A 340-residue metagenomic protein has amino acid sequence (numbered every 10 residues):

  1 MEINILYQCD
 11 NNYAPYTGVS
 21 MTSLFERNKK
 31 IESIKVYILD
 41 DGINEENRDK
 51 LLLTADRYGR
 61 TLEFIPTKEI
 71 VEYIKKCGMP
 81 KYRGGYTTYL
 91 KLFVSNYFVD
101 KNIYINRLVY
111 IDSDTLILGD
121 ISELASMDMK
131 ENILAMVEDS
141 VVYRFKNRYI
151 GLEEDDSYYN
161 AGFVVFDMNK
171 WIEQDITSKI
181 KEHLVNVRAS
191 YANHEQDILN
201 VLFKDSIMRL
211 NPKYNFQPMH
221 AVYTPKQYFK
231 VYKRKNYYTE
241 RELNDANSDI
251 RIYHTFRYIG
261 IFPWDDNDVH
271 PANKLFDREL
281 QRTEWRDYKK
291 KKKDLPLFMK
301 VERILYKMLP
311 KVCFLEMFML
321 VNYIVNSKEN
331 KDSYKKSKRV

Functional and structural regions predicted by a protein language model:
I3, C9, E173-V340: A glycosyltransferase accessory/donor-loop signature
A14-K29: Histidine-anchored nucleotide/phosphate-binding helix
K35-G42, M136: Short internal beta-strands
L52-Y97: Active-site-proximal specificity loops/subdomain of glycosyltransferases
L108: Short aromatic/hydrophobic "clamp" motif used to bind/position activated sugar donors
I111: Catalytic metal- and UDP-sugar-binding loop of GT-A-like glycosyltransferases, i.e., residues flanking the conserved
T115-Y149: Conserved donor-nucleotide/metal-binding helix-loop-beta segment in metal-dependent transferases, i.e., the alpha-helix
G162-K170: Short glycine- and hydrophobic/aromatic-rich loop-to-beta-strand nucleating segment in the catalytic cores
